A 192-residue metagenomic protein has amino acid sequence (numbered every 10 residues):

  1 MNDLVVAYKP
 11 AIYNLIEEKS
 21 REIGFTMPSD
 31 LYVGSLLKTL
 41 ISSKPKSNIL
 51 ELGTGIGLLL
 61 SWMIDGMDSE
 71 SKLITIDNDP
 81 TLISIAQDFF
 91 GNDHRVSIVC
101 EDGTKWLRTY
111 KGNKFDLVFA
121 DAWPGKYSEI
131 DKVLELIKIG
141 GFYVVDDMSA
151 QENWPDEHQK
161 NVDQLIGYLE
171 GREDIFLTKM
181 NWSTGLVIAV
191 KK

Functional and structural regions predicted by a protein language model:
M1-L117, P124-V144, M148-K192: A short alpha-helical cap/connector motif
